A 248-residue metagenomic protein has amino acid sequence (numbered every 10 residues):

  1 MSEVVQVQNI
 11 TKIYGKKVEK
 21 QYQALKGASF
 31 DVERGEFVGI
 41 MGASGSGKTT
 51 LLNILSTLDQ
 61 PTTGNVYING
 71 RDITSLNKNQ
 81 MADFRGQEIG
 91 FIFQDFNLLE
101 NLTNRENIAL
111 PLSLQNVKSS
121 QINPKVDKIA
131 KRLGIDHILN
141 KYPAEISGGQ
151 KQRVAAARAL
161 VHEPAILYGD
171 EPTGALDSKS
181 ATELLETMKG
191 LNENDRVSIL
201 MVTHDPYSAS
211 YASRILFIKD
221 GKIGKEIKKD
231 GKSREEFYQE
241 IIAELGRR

Functional and structural regions predicted by a protein language model:
M41-A43: The feature captures the beta-strand-to-loop junction immediately N-terminal to the Walker
S56: Helix-to-loop junction immediately C-terminal to a conserved catalytic motif
G64-D72: Conserved ABC transporter NBD signature motif
L102-L110: Short coil-to-helix segment of the ABC ATPase nucleotide-binding domain corresponding to the Q-loop/switch region
Y142-I146, Q150-Q152: Conserved ABC ATPase signature
V161-A165: A short, proline-enriched helix->beta-strand linker immediately N-terminal to the Walker B motif in ABC-type P-loop
L167-D170: Catalytic Walker B motif of ABC-type/P-loop ATPase nucleotide-binding domains
